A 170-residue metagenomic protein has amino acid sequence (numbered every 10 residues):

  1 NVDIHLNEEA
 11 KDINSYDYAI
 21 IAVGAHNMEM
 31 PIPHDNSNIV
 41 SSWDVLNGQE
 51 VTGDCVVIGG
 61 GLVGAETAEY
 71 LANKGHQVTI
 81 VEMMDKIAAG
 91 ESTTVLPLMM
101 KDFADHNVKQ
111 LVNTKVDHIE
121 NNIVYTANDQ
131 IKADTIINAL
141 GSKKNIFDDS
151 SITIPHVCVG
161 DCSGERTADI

Functional and structural regions predicted by a protein language model:
N1, Y70-T114, S163-R166: Rossmann-like dinucleotide-binding cores of NAD(P)H-dependent redox enzymes
D3-S15, A25-M28, V112-I123: A conserved short coil-to-beta-strand element within the FAD-binding core of flavoproteins
L6-E9, V23-K74, T153-T167: Glycine-rich dinucleotide-binding loop and its adjacent helix/turn
A10, G24, D54, K101 (+1 more regions): NAD(P)H/NAD(P)+-dependent Rossmann-fold oxidoreductase cores
I13-N14, E50, Q130-I131: A short, aliphatic-rich alpha-helical micro-motif
Y16-Y18, A22-E29, W43-V45, A133-N145: Glycine-/small-residue-rich beta->alpha transition segments that form the dinucleotide
I21, Q110-V112, N138, C158: A structural signal for the hydrophobic beta-strands that form the central parallel beta-sheet of Rossmann-like
D129-S150, H156-G160, G164-I170: C-terminal catalytic lobe of FAD-dependent flavoproteins
